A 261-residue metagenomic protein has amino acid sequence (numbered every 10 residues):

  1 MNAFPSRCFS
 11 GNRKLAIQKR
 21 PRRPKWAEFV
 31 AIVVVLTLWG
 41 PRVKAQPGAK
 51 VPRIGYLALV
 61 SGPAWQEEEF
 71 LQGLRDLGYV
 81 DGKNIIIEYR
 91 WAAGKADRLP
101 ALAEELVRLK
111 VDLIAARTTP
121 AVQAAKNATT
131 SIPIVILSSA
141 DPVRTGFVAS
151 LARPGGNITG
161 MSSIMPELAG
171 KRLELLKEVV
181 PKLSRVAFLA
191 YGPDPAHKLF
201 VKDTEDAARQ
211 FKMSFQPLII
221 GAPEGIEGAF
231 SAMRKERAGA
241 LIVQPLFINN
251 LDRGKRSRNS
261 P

Functional and structural regions predicted by a protein language model:
M1-P261: Short hydrophobic alpha-helices and adjacent helix-cap/hinge residues
